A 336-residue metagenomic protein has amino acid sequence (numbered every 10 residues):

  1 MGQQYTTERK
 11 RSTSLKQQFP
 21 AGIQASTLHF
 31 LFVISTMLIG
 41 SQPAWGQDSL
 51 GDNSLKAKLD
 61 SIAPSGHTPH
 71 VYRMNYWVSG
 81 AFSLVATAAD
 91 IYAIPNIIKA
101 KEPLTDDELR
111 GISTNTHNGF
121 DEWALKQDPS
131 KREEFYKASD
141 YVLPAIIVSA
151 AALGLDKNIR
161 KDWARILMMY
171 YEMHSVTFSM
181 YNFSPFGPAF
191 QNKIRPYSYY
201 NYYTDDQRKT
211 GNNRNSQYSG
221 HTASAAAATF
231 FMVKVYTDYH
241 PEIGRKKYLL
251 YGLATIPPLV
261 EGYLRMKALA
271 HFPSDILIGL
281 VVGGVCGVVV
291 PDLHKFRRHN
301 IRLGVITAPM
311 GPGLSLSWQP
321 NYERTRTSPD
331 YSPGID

Functional and structural regions predicted by a protein language model:
M1-S49: Bacterial Sec-dependent N-terminal signal peptides
L31-N158, I166, P185-A189, Y199-N212 (+2 more regions): N-terminal targeting leaders of membrane proteins
G80-A81, L167, Y171, Y251-L253 (+1 more regions): Hydrophobic alpha-helical transmembrane segments
V85-A86, E172, V176, M180 (+4 more regions): Hydrophobic faces of alpha-helical transmembrane segments in multi-pass integral membrane proteins
A86-D90, I147-A150, F178-N182, F231 (+1 more regions): Helical transmembrane-bundle signal
N158-M180: Interfacial segments of alpha-helical transmembrane regions
T177-Y197: Transmembrane alpha-helix/helix-exit interface in multi-pass inner-membrane proteins
Y199-Q319: Membrane-embedded catalytic cores of phosphoryl/pyrophosphoryl-handling enzymes
